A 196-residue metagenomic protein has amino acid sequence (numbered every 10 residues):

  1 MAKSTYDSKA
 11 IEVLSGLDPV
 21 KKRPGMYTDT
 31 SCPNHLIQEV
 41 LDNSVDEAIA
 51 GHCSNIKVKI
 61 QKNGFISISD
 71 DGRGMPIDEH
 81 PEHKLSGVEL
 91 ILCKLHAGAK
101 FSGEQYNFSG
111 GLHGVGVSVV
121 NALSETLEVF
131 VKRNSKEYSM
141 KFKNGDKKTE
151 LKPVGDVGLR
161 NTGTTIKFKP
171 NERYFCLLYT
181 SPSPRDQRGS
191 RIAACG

Functional and structural regions predicted by a protein language model:
M1-Q38, E89-L92: Bergerat-fold GHKL ATPase/HATPase_c domain
A2-K9, G64-P81, G87, F101-S181: GHKL-type ATPase core
P19-K22, M26, D46, A50 (+2 more regions): Conserved helix-loop functional segments at active or binding sites
R23, E39-V40, S44-E47, D71 (+3 more regions): Generic, well-ordered alpha-helical scaffold segments in large soluble proteins
C32-H52, G116-N121: Conserved ATP-binding N-box helix of the HATPase_c
S54-K59: A conserved short beta-strand within the histidine kinase catalytic ATPase domain
S86, L92-H96, R185: Short acidic-aromatic loop segments in the C-terminal HATPase_c
Y179-G196: Single conserved hydrophobic/aromatic residue that forms the stacking wall/gate of nucleotide- or nucleobase-binding
